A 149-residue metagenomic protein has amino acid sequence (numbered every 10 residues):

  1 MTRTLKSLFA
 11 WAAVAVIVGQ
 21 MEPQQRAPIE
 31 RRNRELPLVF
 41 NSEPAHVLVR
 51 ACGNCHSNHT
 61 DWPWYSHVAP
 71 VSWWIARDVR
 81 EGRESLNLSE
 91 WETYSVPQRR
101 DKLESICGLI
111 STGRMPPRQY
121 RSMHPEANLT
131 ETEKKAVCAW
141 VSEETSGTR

Functional and structural regions predicted by a protein language model:
K6-P23: Hydrophobic membrane-insertion alpha-helices, especially the h-region of bacterial N-terminal signal peptides
A27-L48: Electrostatic cytochrome c docking/interface patches
P28-N33, S85, I110, T148-R149: A charge-rich, low-complexity, intrinsically flexible signal that marks solvent-exposed coils, linkers, repeats
E43, V47, P70, W74 (+4 more regions): Extracytoplasmic/secreted proteins, especially bacterial periplasmic and envelope-associated proteins
L48-T60, M115, V137: The canonical Cys-X-X-Cys-His
W64-P70: Short cysteine/histidine-rich zinc-coordinating motifs and their immediately flanking basic loops
W73-M123: Extracytoplasmic electron-transfer domains, predominantly the class I c-type cytochrome c fold
G113-R114, R121-T148: C-terminal capping alpha-helices of c-type cytochrome domains
